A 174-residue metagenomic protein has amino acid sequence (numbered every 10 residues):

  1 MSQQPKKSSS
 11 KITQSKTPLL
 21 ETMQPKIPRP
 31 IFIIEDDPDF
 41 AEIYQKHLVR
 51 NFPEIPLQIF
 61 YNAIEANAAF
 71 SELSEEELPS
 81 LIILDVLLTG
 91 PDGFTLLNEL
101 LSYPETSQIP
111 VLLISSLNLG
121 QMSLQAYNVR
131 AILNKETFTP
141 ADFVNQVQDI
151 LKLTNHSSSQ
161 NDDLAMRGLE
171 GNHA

Functional and structural regions predicted by a protein language model:
P5-S15, L19-T22, P140, T154-A174: CheY-like receiver
E35: Conserved acidic carboxylate
P38-N62: Two-component/phosphorelay signaling modules centered on CheY-like receiver
I59-L81: Acidic, metal-coordinating helix/loop segments flanking the phosphotransfer/catalytic sites of two-component signaling
L84-V86: Active-site residues of response regulator receiver
T89: The feature encodes the CheY-like receiver
L112-I114, K135: Hydrophobic/aromatic residues positioned on beta-strands within the core alpha/beta folds
